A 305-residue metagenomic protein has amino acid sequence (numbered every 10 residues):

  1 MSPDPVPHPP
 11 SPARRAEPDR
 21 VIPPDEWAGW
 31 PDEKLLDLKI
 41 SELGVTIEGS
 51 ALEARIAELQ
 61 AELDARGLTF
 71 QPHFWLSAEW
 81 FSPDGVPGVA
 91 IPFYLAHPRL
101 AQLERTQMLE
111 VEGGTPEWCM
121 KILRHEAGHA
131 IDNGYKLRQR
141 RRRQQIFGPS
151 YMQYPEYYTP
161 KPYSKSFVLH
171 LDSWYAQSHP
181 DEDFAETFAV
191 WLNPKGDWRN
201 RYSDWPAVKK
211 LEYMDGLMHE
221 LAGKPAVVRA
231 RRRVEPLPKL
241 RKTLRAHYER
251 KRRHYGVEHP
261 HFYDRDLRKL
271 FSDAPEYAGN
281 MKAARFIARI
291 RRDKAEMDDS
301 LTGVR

Functional and structural regions predicted by a protein language model:
S2-L35, F184-R305: Pan-zinc metallopeptidase signature
V6-P12, L43-L103, G113, R140: Auxiliary, metal-adjacent structural segments of Zn-dependent hydrolase domains
L43-E48, L171-H179, D197-D204: Active-site rim elements
L103-R124, A176: Short pre-active-site segment immediately N-terminal to the catalytic Zn-binding motif
G113-K121, N133-F167: Post-HEXXH active-site segment of zinc metalloproteases
E117-K121, S173-F184, D204-A207: Active-site metal-coordination segments of metallo-dependent hydrolases
G128-K136, A189: Active-site-flanking alpha-helical
Q153-Q177, E186, V190-P194, W198: Conserved active-site neighborhood of enzyme catalytic/cofactor-binding cores
